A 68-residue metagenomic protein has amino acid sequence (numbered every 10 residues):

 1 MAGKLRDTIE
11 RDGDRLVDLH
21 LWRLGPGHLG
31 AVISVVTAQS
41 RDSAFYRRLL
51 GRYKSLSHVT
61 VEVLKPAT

Functional and structural regions predicted by a protein language model:
M1-T68: Peripheral (non-transmembrane) domains and long loops of multi-pass membrane proteins
